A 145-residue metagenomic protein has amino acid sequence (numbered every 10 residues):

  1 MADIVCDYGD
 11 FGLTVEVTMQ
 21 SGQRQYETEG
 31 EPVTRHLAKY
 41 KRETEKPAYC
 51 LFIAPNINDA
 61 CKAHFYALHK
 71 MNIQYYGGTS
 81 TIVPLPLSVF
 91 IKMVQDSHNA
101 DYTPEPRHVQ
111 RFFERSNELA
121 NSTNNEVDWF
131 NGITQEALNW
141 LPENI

Functional and structural regions predicted by a protein language model:
M1-E136: Catalytic core segments in nucleotide and nucleic-acid processing enzymes
W140-I145: N-terminal, leucine/charged-rich tether regions that mediate assembly and partner docking in large macromolecular
